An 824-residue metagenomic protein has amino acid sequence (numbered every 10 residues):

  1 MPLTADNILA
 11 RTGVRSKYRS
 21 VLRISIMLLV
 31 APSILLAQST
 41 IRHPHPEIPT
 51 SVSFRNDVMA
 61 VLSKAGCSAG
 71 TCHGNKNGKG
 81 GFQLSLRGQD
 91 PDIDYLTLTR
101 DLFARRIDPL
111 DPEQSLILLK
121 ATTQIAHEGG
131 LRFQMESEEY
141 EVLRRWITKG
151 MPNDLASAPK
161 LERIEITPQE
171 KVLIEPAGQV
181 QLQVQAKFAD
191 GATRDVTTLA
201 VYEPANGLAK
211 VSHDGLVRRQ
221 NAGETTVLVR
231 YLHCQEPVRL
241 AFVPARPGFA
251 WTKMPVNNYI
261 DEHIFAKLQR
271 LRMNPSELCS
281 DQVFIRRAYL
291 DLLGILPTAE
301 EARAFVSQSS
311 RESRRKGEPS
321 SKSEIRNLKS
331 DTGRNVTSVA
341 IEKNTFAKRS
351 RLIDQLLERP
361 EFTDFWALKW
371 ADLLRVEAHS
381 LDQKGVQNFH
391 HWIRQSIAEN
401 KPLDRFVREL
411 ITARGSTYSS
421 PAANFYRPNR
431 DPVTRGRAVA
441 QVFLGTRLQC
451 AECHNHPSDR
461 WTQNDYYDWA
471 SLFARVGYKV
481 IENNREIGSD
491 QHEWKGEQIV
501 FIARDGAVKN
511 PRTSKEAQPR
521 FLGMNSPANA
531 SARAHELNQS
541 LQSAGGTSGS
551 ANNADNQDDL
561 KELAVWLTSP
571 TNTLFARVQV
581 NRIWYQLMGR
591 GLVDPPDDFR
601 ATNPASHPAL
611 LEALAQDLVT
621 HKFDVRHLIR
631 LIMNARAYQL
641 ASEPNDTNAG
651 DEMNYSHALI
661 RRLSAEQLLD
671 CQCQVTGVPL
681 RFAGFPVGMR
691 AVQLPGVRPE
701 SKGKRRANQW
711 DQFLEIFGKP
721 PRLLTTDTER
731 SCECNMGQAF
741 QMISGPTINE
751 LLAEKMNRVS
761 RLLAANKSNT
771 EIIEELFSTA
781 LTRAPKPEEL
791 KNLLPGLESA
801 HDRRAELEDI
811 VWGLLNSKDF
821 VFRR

Functional and structural regions predicted by a protein language model:
L3-N7, Y18-S20, S25, A31-I34 (+7 more regions): Short, basic, low-complexity termini and linkers enriched in Ser/Thr/Gly/Pro that act as targeting/leader peptides
S39-Y140, A158-Q185, T193-V256, I285-R287 (+8 more regions): Solvent-exposed helix-loop boundary motif
S63-L86, K149-S157, R447-Q463, Q639-L640 (+1 more regions): Periplasmic/extracellular electron-transfer cofactor-ligation site, primarily the c-type cytochrome heme-c attachment
F133-N153, M736-S744, I748, L752-A753: Catalytic cores of secreted or luminal carbohydrate-active enzymes
T252-S309, S313, K343-E361, K369-A683 (+4 more regions): Primarily short, surface-exposed interaction patches in extracytoplasmic proteins
T676-G703, A707, L714-K719, L724-Q741: Long, His/Glu/Asp-enriched segments that create or flank divalent metal/ion-associated functional microenvironments
